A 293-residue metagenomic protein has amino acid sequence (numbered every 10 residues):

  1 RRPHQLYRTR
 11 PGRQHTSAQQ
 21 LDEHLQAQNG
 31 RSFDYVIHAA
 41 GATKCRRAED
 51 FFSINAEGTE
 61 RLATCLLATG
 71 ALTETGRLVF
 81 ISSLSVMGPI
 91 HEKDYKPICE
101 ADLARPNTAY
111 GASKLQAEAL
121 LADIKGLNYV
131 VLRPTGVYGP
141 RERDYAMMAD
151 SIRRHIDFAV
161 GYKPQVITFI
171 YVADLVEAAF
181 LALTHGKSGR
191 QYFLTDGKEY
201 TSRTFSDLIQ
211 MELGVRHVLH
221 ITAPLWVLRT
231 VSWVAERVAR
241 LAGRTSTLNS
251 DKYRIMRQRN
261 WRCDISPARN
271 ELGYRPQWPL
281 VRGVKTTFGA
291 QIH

Functional and structural regions predicted by a protein language model:
S17-R61, V86-P89: NAD(P)H-binding glycine-rich loop region in Rossmannoid oxidoreductase-like domains and their noncatalytic homologs
H24, V172, D207, V231-Y274: Conserved C-terminal active-site "lid" loop/helix of NAD(P)H-dependent oxidoreductases that clamps the redox cofactor
E60-A109: Conserved Rossmann-fold NAD(P)-dependent oxidoreductase catalytic core, especially the SDR/UDP-sugar
M87, V130-M147: Flexible, glycine-rich beta-alpha linker
E92, R105-L132: Active-site Tyr-X1-5-Lys
A112, Q116, E142-M147, G161-L183 (+2 more regions): Substrate-positioning beta->alpha
L181-T247, V281, K285-F288: Mid/C-terminal beta-alpha module of Rossmann-like enzyme folds, strongest in SDR-family dehydrogenases/epimerases
C263-E271, R275-H293: Amphipathic terminal alpha-helices
